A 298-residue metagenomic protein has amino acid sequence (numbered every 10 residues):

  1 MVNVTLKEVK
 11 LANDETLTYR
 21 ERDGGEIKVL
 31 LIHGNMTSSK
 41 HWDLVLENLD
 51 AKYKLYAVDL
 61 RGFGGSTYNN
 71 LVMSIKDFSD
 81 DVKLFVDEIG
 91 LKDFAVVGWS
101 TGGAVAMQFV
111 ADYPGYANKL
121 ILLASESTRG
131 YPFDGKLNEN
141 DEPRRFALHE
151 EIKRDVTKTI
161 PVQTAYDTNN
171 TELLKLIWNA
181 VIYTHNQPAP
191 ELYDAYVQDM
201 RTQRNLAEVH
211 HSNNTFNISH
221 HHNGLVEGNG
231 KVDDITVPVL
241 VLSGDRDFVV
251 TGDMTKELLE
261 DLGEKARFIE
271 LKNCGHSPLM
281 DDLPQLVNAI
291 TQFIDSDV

Functional and structural regions predicted by a protein language model:
E15, E21-L71, F85: Conserved HGGG/HGGXW glycine-rich cap/lid loop of the alpha/beta-hydrolase fold
K76-F94: Conserved acidic catalytic loop of the alpha/beta-hydrolase fold
K92-N138: Conserved hydrolase catalytic core segment
I121-T164: Flexible "cap/lid" loop of the alpha/beta hydrolase fold
T159-K231: Conserved alpha/beta-hydrolase catalytic His-Asp/Glu region
H220-H222, R246-V250: Acidic catalytic loop of the alpha/beta-hydrolase fold
I235, V241-S243: Short beta-strand/loop motif that positions the catalytic acidic residue of the alpha/beta-hydrolase fold
E264-V298: Catalytic active-site module of serine/aspartate enzymes centered on a nucleophile-bearing elbow/loop
